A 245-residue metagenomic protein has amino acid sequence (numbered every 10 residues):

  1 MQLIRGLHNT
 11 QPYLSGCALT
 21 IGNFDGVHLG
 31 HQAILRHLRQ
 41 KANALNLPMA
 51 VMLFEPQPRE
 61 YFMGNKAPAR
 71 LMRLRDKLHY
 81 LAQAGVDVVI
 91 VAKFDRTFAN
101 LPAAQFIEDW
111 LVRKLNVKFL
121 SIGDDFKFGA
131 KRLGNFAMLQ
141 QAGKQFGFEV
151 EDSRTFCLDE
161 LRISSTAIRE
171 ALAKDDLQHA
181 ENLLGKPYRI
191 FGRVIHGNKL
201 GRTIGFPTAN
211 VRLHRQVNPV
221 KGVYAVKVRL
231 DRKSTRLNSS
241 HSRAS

Functional and structural regions predicted by a protein language model:
Q2-N9, I90: Short acidic-hydrophobic, aromatic-tinged amphipathic segments that line or gate anion-handling sites
Q11-R73: N-terminal catalytic cores of NTP/NDP-binding nucleotidyl/phosphoryl-transfer enzymes
H28, L81, L120, A180 (+1 more regions): Residue-level signal for inorganic ion chemistry
A69-K77, L101-I107: Glycine-rich, highly charged phosphate/nucleotide-binding loops
T97-P207: Classical nucleotidyltransferase
G197-R236: Phosphate/ribose-recognition catalytic cores of enzymes acting on nucleotide-derived substrates
L237-S245: Single conserved hydrophobic/aromatic residue that forms the stacking wall/gate of nucleotide- or nucleobase-binding
